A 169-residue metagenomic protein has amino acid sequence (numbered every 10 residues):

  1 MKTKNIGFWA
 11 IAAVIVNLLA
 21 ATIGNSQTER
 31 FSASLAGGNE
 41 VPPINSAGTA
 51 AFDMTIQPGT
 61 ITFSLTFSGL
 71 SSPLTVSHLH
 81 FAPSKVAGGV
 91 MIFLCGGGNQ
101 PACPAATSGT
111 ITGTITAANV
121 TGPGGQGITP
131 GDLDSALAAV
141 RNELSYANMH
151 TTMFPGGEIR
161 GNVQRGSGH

Functional and structural regions predicted by a protein language model:
K2-A12: Bacterial N-terminal signal peptides that target proteins for export
A10-A20: Bacterial N-terminal signal peptides
A21-S77, F81-H169: Metal-centered catalytic cores of metalloenzymes
